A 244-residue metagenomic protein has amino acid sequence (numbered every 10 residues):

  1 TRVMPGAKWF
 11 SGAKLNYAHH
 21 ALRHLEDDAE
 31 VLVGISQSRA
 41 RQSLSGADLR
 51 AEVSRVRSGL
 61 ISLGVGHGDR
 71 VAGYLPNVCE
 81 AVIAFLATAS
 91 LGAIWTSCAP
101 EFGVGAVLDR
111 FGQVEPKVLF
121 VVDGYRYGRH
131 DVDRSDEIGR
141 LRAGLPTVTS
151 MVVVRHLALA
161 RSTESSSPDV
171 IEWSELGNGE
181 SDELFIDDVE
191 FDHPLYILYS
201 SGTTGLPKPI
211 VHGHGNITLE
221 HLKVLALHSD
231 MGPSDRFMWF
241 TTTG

Functional and structural regions predicted by a protein language model:
V3-I35, A51-V56, R70, E80: AMP-binding/adenylate-forming domain of the ANL superfamily
A18-S45, R155-S162, P168: AMP-dependent adenylate-forming
H19-R23, I61, C79-A99, A106-L108 (+1 more regions): Hydrophobic alpha-helical segments in the ANL/AMP-binding
D28-E30, V152-V153, E164-Y199, L206 (+3 more regions): Conserved pre-ATP/AMP-binding loop-to-beta segment of ANL
L32-L86, G103-L108, D169-N178, H212-G215: Conserved AMP-binding/adenylate-forming core of the ANL superfamily
S38-A40, I197-P209, L225: Conserved adenylation A10 loop of the ANL superfamily
L75-V78, A99-E101, T241-G244: Conserved AMP-binding
S90-E175: Structural core segment of the AMP-binding/adenylate-forming
